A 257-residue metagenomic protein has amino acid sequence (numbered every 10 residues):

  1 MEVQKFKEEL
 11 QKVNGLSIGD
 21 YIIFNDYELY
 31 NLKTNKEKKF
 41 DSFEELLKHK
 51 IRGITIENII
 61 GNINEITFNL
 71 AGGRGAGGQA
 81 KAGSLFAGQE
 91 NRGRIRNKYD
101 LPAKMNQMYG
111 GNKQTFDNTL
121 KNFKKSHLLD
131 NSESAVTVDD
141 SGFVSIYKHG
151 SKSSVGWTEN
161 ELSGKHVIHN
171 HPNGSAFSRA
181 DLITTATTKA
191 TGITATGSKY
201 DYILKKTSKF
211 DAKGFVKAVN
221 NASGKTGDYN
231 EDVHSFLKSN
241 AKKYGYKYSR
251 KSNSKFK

Functional and structural regions predicted by a protein language model:
D20-L32: Short aromatic-glycine-(Arg/Gly/Cys) micro-motifs in beta-strand/loop hairpins
F43-T55: A short, charged, amphipathic alpha-helix used as a generic interaction element across diverse proteins
R52, G61-A82: Hydrophobic, gly/ala-rich membrane-insertion helices/peptides used by toxins and envelope proteins
G77, G83-L101, M105, S154-K257: Active-site-proximal loop/helix of nucleotide/amide-processing enzymes and allied scaffolds
H127-N131: A short catalytic or substrate-binding loop motif that flags glycine-/basic-rich loops and adjacent residues that bind
E133-D140, I193-A195: Short beta-strand scaffold segments in enzyme catalytic cores
F143-E159: A short, well-structured beta->alpha microelement
